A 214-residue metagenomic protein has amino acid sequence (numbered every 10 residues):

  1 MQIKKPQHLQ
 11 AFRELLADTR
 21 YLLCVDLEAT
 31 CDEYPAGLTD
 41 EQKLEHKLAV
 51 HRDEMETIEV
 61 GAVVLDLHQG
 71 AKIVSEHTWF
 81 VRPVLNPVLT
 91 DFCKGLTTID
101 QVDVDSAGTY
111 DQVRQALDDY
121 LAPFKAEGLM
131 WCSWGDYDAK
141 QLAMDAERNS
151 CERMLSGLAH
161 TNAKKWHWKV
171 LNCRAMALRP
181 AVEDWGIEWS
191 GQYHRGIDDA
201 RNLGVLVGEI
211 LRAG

Functional and structural regions predicted by a protein language model:
M1-Q42: N-terminal accessory regions of nucleic-acid-interacting proteins
Q2-P6, L15, R20, M55-I99 (+1 more regions): Metal-dependent phosphoesterase core characteristic of DEDDh/y 3'-5' exonuclease domains
Q10, K43-E45, V50, R82 (+1 more regions): Hydrophobic alpha-helical segments with strong N-terminal bias
V25, A107, S133-G135: Short His-Asn-centered micro-motif
L27-T30, L48, T97: Ser/Thr-centric signal marking residues that sit in or immediately flank functional binding/regulatory motifs
P35-V63: A short alpha/beta connector and helix-capping loop motif
H51, D105-T109, G191: Short, surface-exposed alpha-helical recognition segments that flank or form part of ligand/macromolecule-binding
G95-A116: Metal-dependent phosphoesterase signature
